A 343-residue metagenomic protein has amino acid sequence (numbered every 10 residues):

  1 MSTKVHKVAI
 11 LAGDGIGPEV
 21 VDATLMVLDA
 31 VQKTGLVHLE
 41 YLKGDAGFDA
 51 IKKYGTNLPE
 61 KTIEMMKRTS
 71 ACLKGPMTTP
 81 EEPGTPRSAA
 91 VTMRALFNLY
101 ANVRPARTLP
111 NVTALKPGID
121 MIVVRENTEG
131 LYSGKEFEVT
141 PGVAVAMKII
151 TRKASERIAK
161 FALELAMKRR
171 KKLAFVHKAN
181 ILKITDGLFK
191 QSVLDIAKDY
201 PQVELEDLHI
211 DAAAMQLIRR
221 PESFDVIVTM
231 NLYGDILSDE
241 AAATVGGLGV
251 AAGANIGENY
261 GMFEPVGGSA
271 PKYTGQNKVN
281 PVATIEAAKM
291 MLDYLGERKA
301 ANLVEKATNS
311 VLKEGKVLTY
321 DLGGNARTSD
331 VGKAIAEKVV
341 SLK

Functional and structural regions predicted by a protein language model:
T3-V8: Extreme N-terminal starter segment of soluble prokaryotic enzymes
A9-M26, V31, T140-D211, S223: Glycine-rich phosphate/diphosphate-binding loop of Rossmann-like nucleotide-binding domains
D14-G17, S70, V124, A162 (+5 more regions): Buried hydrophobic positions in well-ordered alpha/beta secondary-structure cores of metabolic enzymes
T24, L28, V193, T284-L292 (+1 more regions): Buried hydrophobic packing segments
L36-P59, M215-L217: N-terminal beta-loop-helix "entrance" segment that forms/cooperates in small-molecule cofactor or anionic ligand
F48-I51, L217-K316: Glycine-rich phosphate/nucleotide-binding loop
A50-V145, L232: N-terminal glycine-rich phosphate/adenylate-binding segment common to multiple enzyme folds
G134-F175, A179-K183, Y200, R298 (+2 more regions): Glycine-rich phosphate/pyrophosphate-binding loop and the adjoining helix
